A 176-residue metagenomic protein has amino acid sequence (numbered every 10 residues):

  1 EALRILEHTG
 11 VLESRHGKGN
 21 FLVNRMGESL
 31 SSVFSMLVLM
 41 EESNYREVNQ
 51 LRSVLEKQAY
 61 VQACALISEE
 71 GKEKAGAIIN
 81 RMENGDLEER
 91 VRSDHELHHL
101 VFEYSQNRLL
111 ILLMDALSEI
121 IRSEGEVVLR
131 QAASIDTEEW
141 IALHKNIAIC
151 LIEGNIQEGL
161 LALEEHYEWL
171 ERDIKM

Functional and structural regions predicted by a protein language model:
E1-L51, V61, A65: Short linear motifs at protein or domain termini
R4, H8, D115, K175: Residue-level detection of the helix-turn-helix DNA-binding "recognition helix"
I79-E83, E119-M176: C-terminal all-alpha effector/ligand-binding and dimerization domain of prokaryotic HTH-type transcriptional repressors
R90, L110, E158-L160: Solenoid-repeat scaffolds in large eukaryotic assemblies
Q106-R108, G154-N155: Short loop-to-helix capping motifs
R108-E124: Short, charge-rich, low-complexity alpha-helical interaction segments
